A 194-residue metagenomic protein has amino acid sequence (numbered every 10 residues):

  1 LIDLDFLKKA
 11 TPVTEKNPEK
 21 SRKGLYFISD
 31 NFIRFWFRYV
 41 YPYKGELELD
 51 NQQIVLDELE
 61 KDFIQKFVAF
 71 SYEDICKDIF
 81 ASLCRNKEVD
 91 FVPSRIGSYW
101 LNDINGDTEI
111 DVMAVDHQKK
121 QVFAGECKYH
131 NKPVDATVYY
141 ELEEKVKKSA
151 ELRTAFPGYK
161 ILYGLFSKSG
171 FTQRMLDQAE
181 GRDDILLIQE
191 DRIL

Functional and structural regions predicted by a protein language model:
L1-D107: Accessory nucleic acid-recognition modules appended to NTPase machines
D107, Q118-V122, C127-D191: Catalytic cores of nucleic-acid endonucleases
I110-V112: Pyridoxal 5′-phosphate
